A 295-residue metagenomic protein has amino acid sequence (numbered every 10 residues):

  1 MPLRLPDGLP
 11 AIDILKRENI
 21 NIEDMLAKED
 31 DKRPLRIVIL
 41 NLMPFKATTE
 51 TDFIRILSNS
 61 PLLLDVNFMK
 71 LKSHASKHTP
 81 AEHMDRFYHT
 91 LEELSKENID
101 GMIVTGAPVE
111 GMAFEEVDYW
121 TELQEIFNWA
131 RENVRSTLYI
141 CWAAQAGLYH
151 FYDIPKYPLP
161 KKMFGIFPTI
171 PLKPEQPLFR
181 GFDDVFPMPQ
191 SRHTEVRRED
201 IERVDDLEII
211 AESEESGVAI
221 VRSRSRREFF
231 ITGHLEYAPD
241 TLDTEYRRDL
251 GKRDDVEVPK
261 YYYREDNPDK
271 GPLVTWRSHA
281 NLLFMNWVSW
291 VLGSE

Functional and structural regions predicted by a protein language model:
M1-S73, H89-L94, N98, E125 (+1 more regions): Amide-donor transfer/coupling interface in amidating biosynthetic enzymes
T49-D52, H78-A81, F114-E115: Short, glycine/acidic-enriched capping/hinge loops at junctions between secondary-structure elements
K72-D85: N-terminal beta-loop-helix "entrance" segment that forms/cooperates in small-molecule cofactor or anionic ligand
G101: Short, Asp-centered acidic motifs that coordinate Mg2+ and/or phosphate in catalytic or ligand-binding sites
V104-K173: Cysteine-nucleophile active-site neighborhood
